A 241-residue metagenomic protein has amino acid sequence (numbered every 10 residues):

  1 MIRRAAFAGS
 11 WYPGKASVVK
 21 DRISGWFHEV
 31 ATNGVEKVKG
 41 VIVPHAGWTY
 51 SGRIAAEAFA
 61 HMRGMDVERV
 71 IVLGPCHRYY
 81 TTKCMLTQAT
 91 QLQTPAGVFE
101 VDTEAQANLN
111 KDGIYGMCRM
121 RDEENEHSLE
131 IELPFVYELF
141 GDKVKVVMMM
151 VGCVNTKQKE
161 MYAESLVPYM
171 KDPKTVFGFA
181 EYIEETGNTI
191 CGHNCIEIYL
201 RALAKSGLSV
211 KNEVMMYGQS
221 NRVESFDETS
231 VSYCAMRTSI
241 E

Functional and structural regions predicted by a protein language model:
M1-R201, Y217-R222: Active-site histidine-anchored catalytic micro-motif
L203-E213: Structural signature of cysteine-dependent C-C bond-forming condensing enzymes
V214-E241: Long, Lys/Arg- and hydrophobic-enriched amphipathic alpha-helices
